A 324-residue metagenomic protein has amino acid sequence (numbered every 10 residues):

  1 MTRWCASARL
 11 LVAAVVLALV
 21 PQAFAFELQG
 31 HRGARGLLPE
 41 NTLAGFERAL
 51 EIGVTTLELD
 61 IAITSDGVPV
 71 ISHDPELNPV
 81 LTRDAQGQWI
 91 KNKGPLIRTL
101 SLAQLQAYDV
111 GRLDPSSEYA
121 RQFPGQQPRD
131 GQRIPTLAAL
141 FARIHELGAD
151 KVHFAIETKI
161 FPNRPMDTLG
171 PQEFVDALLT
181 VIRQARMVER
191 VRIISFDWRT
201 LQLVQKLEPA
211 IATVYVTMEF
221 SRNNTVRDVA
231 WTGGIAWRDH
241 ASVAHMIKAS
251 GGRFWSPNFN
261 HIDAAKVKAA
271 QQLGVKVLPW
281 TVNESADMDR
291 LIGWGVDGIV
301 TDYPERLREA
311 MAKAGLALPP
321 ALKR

Functional and structural regions predicted by a protein language model:
M1-A6: N-terminal secretory signal peptides that target proteins for export/translocation
R9-Q22: Bacterial N-terminal signal peptides
A23-R324: Phosphate-group recognition and catalysis centered on beta-loop-alpha active-site segments
